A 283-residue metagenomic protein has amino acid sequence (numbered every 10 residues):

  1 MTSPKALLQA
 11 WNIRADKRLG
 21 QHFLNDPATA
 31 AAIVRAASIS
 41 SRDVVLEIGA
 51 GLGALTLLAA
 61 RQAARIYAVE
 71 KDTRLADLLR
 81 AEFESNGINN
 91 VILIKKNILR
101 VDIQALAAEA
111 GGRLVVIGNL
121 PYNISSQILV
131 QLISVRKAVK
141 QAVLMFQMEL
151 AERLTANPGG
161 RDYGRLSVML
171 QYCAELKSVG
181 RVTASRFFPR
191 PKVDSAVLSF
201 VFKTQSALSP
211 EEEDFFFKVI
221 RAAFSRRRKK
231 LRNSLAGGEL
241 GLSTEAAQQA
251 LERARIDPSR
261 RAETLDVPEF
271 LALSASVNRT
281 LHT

Functional and structural regions predicted by a protein language model:
M1-A222, Q249-E252, E263, A272-T283: Catalytic cores of RNA-modifying enzymes
S225: Active-site-proximal catalytic alpha-helix in oxidoreductases
A236-G241: Short helix-coil junctions and helix-kink-helix linkers
T244-A247: Short amphipathic alpha-helix in the helical subdomain of ABC transporter nucleotide-binding domains
A254-P258: Mobile late-domain/C-terminal helix-loop "cap" segments that border catalytic sites or the cytosolic face
E269: P-loop NTP-binding site
